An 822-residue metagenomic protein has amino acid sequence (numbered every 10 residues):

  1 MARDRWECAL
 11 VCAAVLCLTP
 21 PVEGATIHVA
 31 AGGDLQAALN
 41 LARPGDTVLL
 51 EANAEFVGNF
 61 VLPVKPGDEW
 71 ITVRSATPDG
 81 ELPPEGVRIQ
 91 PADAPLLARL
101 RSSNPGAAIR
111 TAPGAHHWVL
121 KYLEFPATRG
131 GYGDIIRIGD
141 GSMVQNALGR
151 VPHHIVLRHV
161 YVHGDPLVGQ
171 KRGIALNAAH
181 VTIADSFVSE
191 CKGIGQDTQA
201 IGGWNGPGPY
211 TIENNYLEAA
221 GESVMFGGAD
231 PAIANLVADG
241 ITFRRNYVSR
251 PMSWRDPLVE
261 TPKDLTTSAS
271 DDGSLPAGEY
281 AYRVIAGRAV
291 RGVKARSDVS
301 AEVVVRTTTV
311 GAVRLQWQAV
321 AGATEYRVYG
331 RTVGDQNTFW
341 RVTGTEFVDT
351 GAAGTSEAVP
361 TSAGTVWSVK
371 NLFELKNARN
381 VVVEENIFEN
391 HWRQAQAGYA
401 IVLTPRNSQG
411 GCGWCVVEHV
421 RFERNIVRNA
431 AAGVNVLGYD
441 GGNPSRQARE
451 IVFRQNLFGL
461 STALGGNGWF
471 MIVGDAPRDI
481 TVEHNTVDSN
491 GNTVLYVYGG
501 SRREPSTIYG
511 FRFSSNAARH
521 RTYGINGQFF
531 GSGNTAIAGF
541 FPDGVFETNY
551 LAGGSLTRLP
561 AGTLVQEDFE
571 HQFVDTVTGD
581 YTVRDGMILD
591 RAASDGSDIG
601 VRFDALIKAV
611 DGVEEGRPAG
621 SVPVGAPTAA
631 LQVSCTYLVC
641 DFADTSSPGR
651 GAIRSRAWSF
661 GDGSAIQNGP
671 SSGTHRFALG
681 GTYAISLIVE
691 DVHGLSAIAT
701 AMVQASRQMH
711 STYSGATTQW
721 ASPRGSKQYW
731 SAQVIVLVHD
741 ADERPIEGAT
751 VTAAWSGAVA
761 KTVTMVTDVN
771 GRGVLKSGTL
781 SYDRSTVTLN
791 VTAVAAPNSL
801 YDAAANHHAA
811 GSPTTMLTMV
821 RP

Functional and structural regions predicted by a protein language model:
A25-V61, P105-A108, M587-R591: Acidic Gly/Asp/Thr-rich repetitive segments characteristic of extracellular carbohydrate-active and adhesion proteins
A31, L49, F56, V64-D134 (+3 more regions): Right-handed parallel beta-helix/beta-spiral solenoid domain characteristic of secreted/periplasmic
V73, W118-L120, P152-L157, T182-A184 (+12 more regions): All-beta strand scaffolds that present successive hydrophobic residues in beta-strands
A92-P95, T365-W367, S506-S515, R519-A626: Acidic, glycine- and Ser/Thr-rich low-complexity intrinsically disordered tracts in extracellular/secreted proteins
L97-P257, V366-L375, Q394-Y399: Right-handed parallel beta-helix
Y122, R129-V144, H159, G398-A400 (+2 more regions): Extracellular beta-rich repeat passengers
P257-G364: Disordered, low-complexity "stalk" and linker segments at domain junctions of extracellular and cell-surface proteins
S621-R707: Extracellular/lumenal mature domains of secreted and surface-exposed proteins
